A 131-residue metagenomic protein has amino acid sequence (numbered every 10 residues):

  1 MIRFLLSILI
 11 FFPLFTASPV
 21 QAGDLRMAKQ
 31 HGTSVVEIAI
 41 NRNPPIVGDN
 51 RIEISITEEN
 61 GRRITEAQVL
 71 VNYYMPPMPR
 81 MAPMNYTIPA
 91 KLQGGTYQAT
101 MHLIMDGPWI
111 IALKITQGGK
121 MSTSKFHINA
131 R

Functional and structural regions predicted by a protein language model:
M1-I2: N-terminal secretory signal peptides that target proteins for export/translocation
L5-T16: Bacterial N-terminal signal peptides
Q21-R131: Contiguous segments within soluble domain cores/interaction surfaces
